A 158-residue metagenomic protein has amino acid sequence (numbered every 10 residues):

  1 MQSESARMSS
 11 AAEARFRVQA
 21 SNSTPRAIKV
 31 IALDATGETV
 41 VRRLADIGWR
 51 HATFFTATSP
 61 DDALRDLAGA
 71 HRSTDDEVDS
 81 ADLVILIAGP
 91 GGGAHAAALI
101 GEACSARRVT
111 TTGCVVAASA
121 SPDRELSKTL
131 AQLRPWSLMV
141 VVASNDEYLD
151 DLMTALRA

Functional and structural regions predicted by a protein language model:
M1-R26, L67-A70: Short N-terminal or domain-adjacent regulatory/targeting segments
S21-A70: Glycine-rich, small/polar surface segments that engage phosphate groups of diverse ligands
V30-A35, A88-P90, V116-A117, S144-N145: Structural motif
G37-V41, G92-I100: Short glycine/serine/threonine-rich phosphate/pyrophosphate-binding segments that cradle anionic phosphate groups
L83-A94: Short, glycine-rich nucleotide/cofactor-binding loops
C104-T111: A short helix->loop->beta-strand "cap" motif at the edges of active sites that frequently abuts
C114-R134: Glycine-rich, charge-decorated loop segments at or immediately adjacent to ligand/cofactor-binding or catalytic sites
M139-A158: A charged, well-structured terminal subsegment
